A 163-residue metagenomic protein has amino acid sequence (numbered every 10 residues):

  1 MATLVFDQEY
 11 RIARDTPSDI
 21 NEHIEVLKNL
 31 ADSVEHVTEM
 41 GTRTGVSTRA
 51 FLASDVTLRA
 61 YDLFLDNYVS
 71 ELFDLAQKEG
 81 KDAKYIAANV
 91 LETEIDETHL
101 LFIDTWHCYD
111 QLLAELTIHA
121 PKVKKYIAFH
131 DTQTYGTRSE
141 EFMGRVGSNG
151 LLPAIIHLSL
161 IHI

Functional and structural regions predicted by a protein language model:
M1, I161-I163: Polar low-complexity intrinsically disordered regions
M1-D7: N-terminal, positively charged/glycine-rich alpha-helical extensions of SAM-dependent methyltransferases
E9-I161: S-adenosylmethionine/decaboxylated-SAM
